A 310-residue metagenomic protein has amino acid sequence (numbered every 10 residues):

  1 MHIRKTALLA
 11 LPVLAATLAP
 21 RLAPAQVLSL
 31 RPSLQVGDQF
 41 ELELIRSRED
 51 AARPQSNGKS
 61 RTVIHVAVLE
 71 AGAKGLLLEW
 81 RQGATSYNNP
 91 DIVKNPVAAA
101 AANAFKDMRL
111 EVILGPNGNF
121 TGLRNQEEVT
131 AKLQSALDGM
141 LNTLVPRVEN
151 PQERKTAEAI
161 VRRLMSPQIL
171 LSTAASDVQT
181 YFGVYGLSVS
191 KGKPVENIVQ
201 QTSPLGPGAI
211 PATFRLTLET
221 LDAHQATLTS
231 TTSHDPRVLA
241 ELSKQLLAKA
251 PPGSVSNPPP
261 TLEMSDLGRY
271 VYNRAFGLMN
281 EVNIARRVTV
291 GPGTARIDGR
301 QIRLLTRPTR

Functional and structural regions predicted by a protein language model:
M1-L11, A19: Bacterial N-terminal signal peptides that target proteins for export
P20-A25: Boundary at the C-terminal end of the N-terminal hydrophobic targeting segment
Q26-G115, G122-R124, T180-R310: Acidic, serine/threonine-rich low-complexity disordered tracts
A102-L170: Low-complexity, serine/threonine/proline-enriched polar segments
E153-I198: Alpha-helix-centered segments that form part of catalytic cores
